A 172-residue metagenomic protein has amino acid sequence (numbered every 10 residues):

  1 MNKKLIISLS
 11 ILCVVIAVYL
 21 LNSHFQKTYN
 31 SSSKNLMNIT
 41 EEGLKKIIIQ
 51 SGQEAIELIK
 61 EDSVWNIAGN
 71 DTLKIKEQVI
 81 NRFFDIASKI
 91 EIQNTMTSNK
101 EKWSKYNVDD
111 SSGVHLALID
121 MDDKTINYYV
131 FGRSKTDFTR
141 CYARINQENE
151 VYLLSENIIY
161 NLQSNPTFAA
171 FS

Functional and structural regions predicted by a protein language model:
M1-S172: Secondary-structure "cap/kink" motif recognition
